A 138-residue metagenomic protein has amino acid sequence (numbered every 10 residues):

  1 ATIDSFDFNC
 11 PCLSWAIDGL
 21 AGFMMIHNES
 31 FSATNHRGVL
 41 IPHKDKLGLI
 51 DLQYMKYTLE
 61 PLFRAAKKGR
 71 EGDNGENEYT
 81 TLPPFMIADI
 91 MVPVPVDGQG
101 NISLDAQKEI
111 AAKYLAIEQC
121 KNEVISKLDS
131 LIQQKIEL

Functional and structural regions predicted by a protein language model:
A1-V94: DNA target-recognition domains and sequence-specific DNA-contacting regions of bacterial/archaeal
G48-D51, A88-Q133, E137: Amphipathic alpha-helical segments
